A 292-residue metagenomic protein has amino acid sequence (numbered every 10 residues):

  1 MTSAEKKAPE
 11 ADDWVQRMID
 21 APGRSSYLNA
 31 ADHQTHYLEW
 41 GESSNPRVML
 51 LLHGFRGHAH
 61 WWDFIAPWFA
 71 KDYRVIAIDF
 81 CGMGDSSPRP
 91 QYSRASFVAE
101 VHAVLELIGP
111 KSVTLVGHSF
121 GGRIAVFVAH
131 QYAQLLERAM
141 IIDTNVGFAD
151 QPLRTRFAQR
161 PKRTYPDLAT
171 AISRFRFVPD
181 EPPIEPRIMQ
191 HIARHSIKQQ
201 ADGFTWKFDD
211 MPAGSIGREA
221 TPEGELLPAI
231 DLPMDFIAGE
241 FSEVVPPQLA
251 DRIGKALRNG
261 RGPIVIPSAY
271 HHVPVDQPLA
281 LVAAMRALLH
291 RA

Functional and structural regions predicted by a protein language model:
M1-M49, K71-Y73, P110-K111, G262 (+1 more regions): Alpha/beta-hydrolase fold catalytic core
S26-W40, A66, A77-V116, A283: Active-site loop/oxyanion-hole signature of alpha/beta-hydrolase fold enzymes
G54-F64, V75: Serine-hydrolase catalytic-loop signature spanning alpha/beta hydrolases and amidase-signature enzymes
G117, G121, A125: Gly/Ala-rich beta-loop-alpha elbow adjacent to hydrolase catalytic centers
V126-H130, E137-T170: Flexible "cap/lid" loop of the alpha/beta hydrolase fold
P166-T221: Conserved alpha/beta-hydrolase catalytic His-Asp/Glu region
K198-A256, G262-V265: Conserved serine/cysteine hydrolase catalytic core
A269-P278, V282: Catalytic histidine-centered segment of alpha/beta-hydrolase-like enzymes
